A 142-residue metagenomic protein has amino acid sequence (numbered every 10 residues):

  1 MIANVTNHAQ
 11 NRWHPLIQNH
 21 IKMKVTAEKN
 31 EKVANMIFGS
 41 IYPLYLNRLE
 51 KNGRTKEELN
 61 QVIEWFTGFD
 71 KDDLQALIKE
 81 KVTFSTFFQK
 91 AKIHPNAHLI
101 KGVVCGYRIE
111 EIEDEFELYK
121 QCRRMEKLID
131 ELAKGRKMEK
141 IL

Functional and structural regions predicted by a protein language model:
M1, N7-H8, N60, I141: Generic detector of bulky aromatic hydrophobic side chains
M1-I2, Y45: Accessible peptide chain termini
A3-V5, A9, P15, I21: Short hydrophobic alpha-helical segments enriched in small aliphatic residues
H14-P15, T67: Intrinsic disorder/low-complexity segments enriched in polar/charged and small flexible residues
M23-L142: A charge-rich, low-complexity, intrinsically flexible signal that marks solvent-exposed coils, linkers, repeats
